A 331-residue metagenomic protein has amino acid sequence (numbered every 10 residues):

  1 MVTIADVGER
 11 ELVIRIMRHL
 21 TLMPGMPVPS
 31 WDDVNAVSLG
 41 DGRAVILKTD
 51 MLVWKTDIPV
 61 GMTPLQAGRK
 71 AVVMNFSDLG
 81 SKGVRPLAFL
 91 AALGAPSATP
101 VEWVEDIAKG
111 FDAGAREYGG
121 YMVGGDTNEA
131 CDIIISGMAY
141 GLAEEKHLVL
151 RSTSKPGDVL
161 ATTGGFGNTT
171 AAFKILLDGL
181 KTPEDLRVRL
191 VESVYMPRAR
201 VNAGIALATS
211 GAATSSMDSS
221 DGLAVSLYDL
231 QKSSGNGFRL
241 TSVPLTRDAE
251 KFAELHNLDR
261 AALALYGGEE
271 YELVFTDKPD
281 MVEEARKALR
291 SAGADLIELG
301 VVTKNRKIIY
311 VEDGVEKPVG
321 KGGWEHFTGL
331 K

Functional and structural regions predicted by a protein language model:
M1-K331: Helix-biased detector of long, well-ordered alpha-helical tracts
